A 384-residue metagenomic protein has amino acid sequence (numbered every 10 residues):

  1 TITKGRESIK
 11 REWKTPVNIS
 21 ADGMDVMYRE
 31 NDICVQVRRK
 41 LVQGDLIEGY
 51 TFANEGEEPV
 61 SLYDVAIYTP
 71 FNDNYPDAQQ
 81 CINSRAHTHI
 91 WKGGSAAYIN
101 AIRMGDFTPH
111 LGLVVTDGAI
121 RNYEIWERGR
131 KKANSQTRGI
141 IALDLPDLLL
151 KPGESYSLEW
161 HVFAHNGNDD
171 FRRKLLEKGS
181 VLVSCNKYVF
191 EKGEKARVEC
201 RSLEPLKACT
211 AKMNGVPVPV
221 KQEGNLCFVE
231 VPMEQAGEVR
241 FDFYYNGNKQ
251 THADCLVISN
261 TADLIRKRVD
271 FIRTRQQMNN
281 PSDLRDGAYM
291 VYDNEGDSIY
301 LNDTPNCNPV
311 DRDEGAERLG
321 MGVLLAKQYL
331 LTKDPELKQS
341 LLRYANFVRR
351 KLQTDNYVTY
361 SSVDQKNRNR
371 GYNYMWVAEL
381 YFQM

Functional and structural regions predicted by a protein language model:
I2-E124: Polysaccharide-binding surfaces and accessory modules of carbohydrate-active proteins
M27-N31, K40-V42, I47, V65-P70 (+2 more regions): Beta-strand-rich recognition/accessory modules
V37-R39, L145-L150, V218-P219, F228-V231: Beta-strand-rich interaction surfaces with strong enrichment in secreted/lumenal proteins
A53-E58, H165, L203-P205: Short solvent-exposed strand-capping/beta-turn motif centered on an Asx-Ser/Thr pair
Y75-Q79, R172-K195, T251-Y292: Low-complexity, Pro/Ser/Thr- and charge-rich linker/hinge segments at domain boundaries
E194-E204: Aromatic/hydrophobic beta-strand junction motif of beta-rich domains
E204-R266: Extended acidic/polar, glycine-enriched regions that form or flank non-catalytic beta-rich accessory modules
T261-M384: Catalytic cores of extracellular degradative/oxidative enzymes
